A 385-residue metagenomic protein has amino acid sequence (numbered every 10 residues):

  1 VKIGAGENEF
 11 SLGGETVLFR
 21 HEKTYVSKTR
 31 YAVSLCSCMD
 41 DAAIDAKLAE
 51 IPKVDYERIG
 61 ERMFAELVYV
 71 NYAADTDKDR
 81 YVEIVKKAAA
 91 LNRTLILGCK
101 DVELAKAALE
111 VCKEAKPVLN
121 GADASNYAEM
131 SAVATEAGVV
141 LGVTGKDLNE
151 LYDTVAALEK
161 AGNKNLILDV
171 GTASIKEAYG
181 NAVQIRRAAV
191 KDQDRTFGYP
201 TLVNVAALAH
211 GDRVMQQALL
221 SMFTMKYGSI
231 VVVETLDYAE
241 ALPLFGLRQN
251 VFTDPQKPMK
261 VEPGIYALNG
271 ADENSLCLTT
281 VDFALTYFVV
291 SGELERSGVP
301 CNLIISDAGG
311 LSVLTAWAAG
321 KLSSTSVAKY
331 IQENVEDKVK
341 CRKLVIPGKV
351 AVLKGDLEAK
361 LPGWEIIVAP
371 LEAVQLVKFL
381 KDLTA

Functional and structural regions predicted by a protein language model:
G4-A5, F10-F19, T29-D337, C341 (+4 more regions): Conserved mixed alpha/beta catalytic, RNA-binding, or beta-rich assembly cores of soluble enzyme, regulatory
E22: Extended, highly charged clamp/arch subdomains and adjacent linkers that form or line substrate-binding channels
